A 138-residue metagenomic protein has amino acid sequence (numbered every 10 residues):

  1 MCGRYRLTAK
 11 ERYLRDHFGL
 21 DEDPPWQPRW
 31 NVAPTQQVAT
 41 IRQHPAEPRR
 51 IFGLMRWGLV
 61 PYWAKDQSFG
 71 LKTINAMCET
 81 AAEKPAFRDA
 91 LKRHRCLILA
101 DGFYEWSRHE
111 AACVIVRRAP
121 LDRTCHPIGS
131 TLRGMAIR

Functional and structural regions predicted by a protein language model:
M1-R138: Short linear sequence motif anchored by a di-proline
